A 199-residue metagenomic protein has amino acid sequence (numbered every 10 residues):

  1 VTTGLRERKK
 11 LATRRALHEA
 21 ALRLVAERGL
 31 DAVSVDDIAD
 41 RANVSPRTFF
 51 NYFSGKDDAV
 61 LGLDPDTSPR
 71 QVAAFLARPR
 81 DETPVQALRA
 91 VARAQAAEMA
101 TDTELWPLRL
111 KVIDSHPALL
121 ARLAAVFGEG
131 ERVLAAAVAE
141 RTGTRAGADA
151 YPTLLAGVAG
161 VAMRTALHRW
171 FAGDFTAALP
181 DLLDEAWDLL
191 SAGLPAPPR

Functional and structural regions predicted by a protein language model:
V1-R28, A32-R41: Basic, helix-initiating cap at the start of DNA-binding domains
G4, R28-L30, N43, F50-L61: HTH DNA-binding helix-turn interface
T13, T67, A92, V126-G130 (+2 more regions): Hydrophobic/aromatic residues within well-ordered alpha-helical segments
V25, S34-V35, K56-T67, V85-L88 (+1 more regions): Amphipathic alpha-helical segments enriched in hydrophobic/aromatic and basic residues that form the DNA-contacting
D37-D40, F49, L88: Append "Primarily bacterial transcriptional regulators
P69-R109: Hydrophobic alpha-helical connector segments
P117-T142, A150-G157, T165: Amphipathic alpha-helical packing segments from all-alpha helical-bundle domains
R141-W187: Hydrophobic/aromatic-rich alpha-helical bundle segments in the mid-to-C-terminal region
